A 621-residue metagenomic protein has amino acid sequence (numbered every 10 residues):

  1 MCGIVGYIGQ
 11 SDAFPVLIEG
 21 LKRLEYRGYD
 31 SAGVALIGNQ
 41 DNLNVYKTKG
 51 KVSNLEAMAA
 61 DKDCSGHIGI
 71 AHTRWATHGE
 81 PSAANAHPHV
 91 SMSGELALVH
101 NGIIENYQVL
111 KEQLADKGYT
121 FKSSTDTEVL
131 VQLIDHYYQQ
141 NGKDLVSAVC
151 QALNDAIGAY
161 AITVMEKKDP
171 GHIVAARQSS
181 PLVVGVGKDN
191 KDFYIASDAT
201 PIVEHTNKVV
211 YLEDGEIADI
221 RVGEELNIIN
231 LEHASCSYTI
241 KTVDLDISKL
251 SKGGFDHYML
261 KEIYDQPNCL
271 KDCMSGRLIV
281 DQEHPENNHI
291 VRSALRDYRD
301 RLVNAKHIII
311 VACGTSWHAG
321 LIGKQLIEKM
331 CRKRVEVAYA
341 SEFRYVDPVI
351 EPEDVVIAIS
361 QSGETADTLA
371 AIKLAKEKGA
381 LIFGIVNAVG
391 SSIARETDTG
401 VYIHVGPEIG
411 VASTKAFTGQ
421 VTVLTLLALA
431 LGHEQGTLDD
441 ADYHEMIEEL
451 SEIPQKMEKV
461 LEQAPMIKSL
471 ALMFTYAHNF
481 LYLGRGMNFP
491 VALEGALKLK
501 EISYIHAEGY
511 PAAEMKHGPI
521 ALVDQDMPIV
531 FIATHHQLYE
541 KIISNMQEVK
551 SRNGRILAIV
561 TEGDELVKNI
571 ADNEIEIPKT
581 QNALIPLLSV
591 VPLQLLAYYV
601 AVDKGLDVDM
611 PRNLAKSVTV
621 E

Functional and structural regions predicted by a protein language model:
M1-K252, D256, K261, N268-H307 (+5 more regions): Conserved short alpha-helical segments that host acidic/polar catalytic motifs at enzyme active sites
I4, L98, V164, A175 (+7 more regions): Structural beta-sheet core signal
G50, H67, A71-A84, D281-D300 (+3 more regions): Glycine-rich oxoanion-binding loops at beta->alpha junctions
N154, Q266-L270, M274-I309, T399-P528 (+1 more regions): Active-site phosphate/pyrophosphate-binding segments
L182-K188, D192-V209, T315, S341-A375 (+3 more regions): Glycine-rich, anion-gripping cofactor-binding loops and their flanking helix/strand elements in enzyme active sites
M259, R555, K568-I570, T580-E621: Generic C-terminus detector
V303-E445, E449-E452, T534-N573, L596: Glycine-rich phosphate-binding loops that contact phosphosugars or nucleotide phosphates
